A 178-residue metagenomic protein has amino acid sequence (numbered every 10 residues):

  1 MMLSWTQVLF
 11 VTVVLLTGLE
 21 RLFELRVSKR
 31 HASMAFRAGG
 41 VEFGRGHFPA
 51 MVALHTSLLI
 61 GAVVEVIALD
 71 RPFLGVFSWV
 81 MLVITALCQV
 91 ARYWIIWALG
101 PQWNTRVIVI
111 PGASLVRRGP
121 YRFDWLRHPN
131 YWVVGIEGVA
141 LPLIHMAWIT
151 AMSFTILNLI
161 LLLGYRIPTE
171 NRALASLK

Functional and structural regions predicted by a protein language model:
M1-L9: Feature marks short, highly hydrophobic, charge-poor N-terminal signal-anchor/signal peptide-like helices that anchor
F10-T12, V109: Anionic, Ser/Thr-rich low-complexity intrinsically disordered regions
V14-S28: N-terminal signal-anchor/start-transfer transmembrane helix
L19-L22, A53, A86, L126: Alpha-helical architecture
R26-H47, L74-K178: Cytosolic-biased juxtamembrane loops and peripheral soluble domains of multi-pass membrane proteins
V27, S57-P72, I95-A98: Membrane-helix exit/interface motif
F43-S57: Interfacial helix-start motif at the membrane-water boundary
